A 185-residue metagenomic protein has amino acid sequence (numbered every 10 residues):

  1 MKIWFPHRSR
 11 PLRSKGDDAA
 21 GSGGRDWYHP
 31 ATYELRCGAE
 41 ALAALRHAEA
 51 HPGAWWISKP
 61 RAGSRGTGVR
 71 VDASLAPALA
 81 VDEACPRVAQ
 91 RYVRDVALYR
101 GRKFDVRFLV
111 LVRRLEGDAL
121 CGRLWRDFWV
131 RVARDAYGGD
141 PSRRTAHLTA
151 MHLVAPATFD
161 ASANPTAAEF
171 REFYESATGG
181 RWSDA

Functional and structural regions predicted by a protein language model:
M1-W55, A62-S64, S74: Conserved N-proximal alpha/beta basic substrate-recognition cap immediately N-terminal to, or forming the N-lobe
R36, A50-A185: Catalytic core of tubulin tyrosine ligase-like
